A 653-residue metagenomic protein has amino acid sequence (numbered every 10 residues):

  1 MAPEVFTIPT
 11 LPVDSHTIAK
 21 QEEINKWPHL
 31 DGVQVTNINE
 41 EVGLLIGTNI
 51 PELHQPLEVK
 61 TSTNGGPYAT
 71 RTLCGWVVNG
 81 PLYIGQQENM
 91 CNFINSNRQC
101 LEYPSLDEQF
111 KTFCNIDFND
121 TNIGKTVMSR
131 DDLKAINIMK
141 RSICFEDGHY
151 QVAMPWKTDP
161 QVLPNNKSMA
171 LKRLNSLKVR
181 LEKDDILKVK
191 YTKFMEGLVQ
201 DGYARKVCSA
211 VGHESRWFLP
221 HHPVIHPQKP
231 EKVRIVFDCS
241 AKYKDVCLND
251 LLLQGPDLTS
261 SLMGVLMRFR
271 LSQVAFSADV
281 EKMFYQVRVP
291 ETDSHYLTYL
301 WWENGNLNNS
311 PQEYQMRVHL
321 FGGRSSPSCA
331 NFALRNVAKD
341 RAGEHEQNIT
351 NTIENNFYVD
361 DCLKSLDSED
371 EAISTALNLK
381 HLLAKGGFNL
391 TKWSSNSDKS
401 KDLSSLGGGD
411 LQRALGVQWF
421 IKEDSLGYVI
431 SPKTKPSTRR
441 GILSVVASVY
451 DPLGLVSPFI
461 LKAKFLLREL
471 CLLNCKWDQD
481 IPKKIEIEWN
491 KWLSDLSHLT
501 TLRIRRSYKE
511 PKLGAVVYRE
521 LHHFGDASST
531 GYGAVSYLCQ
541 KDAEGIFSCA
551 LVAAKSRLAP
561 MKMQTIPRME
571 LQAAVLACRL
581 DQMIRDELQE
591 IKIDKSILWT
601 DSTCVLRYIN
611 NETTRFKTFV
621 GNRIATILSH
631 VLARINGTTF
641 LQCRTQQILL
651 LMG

Functional and structural regions predicted by a protein language model:
M1-V274, W302-E303, A338-A342, E346 (+6 more regions): Intrinsically disordered, low-complexity regulatory segments at domain boundaries and processing junctions
A204-H226, S494-G525: Flexible, glycine/threonine-enriched loop-and-boundary segments that flank and lead into catalytic domains of large
D257, P311-R335, Q540-Q572, N611: A short, polar/acidic, helix/strand-boundary loop motif
R270-Q347, C539: Conserved polymerase palm-domain catalytic core
L297, R519, H523-A550: Acidic, metal-ligating active-site segments
P327-S374, R579-I597: Active-site palm subdomain of RNA-directed nucleic acid polymerases
N356, L576-Q647: RNase H catalytic domain
A463-T501: Conserved, charged catalytic cores of large soluble enzymes
